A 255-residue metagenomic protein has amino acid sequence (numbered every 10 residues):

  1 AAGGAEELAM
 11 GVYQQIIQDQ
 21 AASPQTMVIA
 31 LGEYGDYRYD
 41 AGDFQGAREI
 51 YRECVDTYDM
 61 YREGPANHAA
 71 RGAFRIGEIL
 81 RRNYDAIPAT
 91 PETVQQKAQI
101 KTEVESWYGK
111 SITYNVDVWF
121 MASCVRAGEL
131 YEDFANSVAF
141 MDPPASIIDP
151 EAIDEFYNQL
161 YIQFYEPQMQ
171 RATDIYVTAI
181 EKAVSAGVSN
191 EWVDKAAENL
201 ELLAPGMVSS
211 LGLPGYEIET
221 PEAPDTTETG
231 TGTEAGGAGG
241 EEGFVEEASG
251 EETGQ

Functional and structural regions predicted by a protein language model:
A1-Q255: Acidic, polar-rich low-complexity tracts and alpha-helical solenoid repeat scaffolds
